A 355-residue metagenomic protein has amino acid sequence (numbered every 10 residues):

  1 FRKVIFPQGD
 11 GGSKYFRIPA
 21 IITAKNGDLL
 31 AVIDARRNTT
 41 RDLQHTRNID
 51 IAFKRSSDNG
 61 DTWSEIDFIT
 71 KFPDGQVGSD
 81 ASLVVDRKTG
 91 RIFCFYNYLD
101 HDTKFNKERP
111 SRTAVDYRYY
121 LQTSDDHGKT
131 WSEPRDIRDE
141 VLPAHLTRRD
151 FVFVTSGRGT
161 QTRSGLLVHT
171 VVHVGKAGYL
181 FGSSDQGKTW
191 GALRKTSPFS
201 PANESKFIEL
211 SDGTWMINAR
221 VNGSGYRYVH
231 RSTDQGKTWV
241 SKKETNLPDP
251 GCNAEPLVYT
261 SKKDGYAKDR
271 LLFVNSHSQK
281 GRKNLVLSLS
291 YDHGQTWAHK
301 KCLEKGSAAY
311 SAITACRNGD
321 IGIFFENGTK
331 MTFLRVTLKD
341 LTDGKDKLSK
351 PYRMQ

Functional and structural regions predicted by a protein language model:
F1-Q355: Asp-box/BNR beta-propeller blade signature and adjacent active/binding-site loops in extracellular glycan-interacting
